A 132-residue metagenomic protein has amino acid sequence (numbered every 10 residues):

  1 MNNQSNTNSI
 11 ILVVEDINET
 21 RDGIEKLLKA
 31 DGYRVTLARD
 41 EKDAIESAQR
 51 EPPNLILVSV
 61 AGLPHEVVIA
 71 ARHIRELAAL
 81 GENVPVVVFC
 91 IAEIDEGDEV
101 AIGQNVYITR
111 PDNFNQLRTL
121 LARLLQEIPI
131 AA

Functional and structural regions predicted by a protein language model:
M1-N18, E76-L80, T109, N113-A132: Non-catalytic signal-transmission and effector/linker regions of two-component phosphorelay proteins
M1-N8, G23-I24, N54-L57: Accessory recognition modules or surfaces
E15, V58, V88-A92: Short beta-strand/turn micro-motifs composed of small residues that flank or help shape donor/cofactor-binding pockets
I17-T36: Two-component/phosphorelay signaling modules centered on CheY-like receiver
L37-L55: Acidic, metal-coordinating helix/loop segments flanking the phosphotransfer/catalytic sites of two-component signaling
P52-N54, A79-V87: His-Asp phosphorelay/catalytic-motif detector in bacterial-type signaling
V58-R75: Conserved phosphotransfer microenvironments
V68-I69, V88-T119, R123: Alpha4 helix (beta4-alpha4-beta5 surface) of REC/receiver domains from two-component response regulators
